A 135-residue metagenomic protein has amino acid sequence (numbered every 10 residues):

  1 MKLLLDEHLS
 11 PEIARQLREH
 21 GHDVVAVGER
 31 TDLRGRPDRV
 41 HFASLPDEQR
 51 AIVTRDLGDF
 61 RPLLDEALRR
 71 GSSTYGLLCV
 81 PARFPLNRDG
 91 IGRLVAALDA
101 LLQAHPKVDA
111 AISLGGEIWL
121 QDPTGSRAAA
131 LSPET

Functional and structural regions predicted by a protein language model:
L4-R18: Extended, non-globular alpha-helical segments
D23-R36: Conserved BB-loop
H41-F42, N87-A97: Short, surface-exposed amphipathic charged segments that create phosphate/polyanion-binding patches used for binding
S44-L63: Acidic, metal-binding active-site segment of PIN/NYN-like and related structure-specific nucleases
F60-G92: Mid-chain, well-packed structural core segment of small domains
L98-T135: Charged phosphate-binding loop/patch that engages nucleotide di/tri-phosphates or the phosphate backbone of nucleic
